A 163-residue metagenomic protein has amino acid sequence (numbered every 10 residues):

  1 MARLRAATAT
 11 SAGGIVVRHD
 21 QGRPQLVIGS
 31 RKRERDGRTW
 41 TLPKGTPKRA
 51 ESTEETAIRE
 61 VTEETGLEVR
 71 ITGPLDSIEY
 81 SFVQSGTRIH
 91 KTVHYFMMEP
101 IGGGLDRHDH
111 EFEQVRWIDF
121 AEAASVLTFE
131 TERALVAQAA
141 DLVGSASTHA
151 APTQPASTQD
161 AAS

Functional and structural regions predicted by a protein language model:
M1-L42: N-terminal strand-loop-strand
T10-A12, P24, K91-H94, E113: Change "...and in nucleic-acid phosphodiester-cleaving endonucleases..." to "...and in nucleic-acid processing enzymes
I15, I28, Y95-M97, V115-W117: Conserved hydrophobic/aromatic beta-strand scaffold that supports enzyme active sites
T41, H90, W117: Short aromatic/basic micro-patch
L42-L75: The catalytic Nudix box helix
T62, G66-G103: Active-site segment of metal-dependent pyrophosphate-handling enzymes, primarily the Nudix hydrolase catalytic core
E99, G104-A139: NUDIX/MutT-family hydrolases
S125-S163: Charged phosphate-binding loop/patch that engages nucleotide di/tri-phosphates or the phosphate backbone of nucleic
